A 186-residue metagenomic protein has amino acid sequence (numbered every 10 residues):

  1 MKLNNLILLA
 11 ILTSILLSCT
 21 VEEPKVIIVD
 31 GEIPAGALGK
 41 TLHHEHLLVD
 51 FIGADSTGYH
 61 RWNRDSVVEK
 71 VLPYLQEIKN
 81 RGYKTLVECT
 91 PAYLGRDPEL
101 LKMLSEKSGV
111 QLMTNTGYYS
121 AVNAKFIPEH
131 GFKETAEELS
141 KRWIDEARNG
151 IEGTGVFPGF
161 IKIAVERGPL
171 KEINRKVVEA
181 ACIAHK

Functional and structural regions predicted by a protein language model:
M1-I7: Bacterial N-terminal signal peptides that target proteins for export
K2, V67-V71, W143: Generic hydrophobic, helix-prone segments enriched in Leu/Val/Ile
L8-P24: Bacterial Sec-dependent signal peptides at the C-terminal "C-region" and cleavage site
C19-F126: N-terminal hydrophobic targeting/anchoring segments and the immediately downstream early-domain regions of hydrolases
M103-E106, L112-M113, G117-K186: Active-site gating/metal-coordination segments in enzymes
